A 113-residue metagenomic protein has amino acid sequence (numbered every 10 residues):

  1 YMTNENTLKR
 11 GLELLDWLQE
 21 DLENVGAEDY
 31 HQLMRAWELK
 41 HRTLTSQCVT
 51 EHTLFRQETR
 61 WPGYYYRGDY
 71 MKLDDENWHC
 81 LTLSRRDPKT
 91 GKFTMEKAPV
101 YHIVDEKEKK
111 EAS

Functional and structural regions predicted by a protein language model:
Y1-S113: Glycine- and aromatic-enriched mobile tails/lids
